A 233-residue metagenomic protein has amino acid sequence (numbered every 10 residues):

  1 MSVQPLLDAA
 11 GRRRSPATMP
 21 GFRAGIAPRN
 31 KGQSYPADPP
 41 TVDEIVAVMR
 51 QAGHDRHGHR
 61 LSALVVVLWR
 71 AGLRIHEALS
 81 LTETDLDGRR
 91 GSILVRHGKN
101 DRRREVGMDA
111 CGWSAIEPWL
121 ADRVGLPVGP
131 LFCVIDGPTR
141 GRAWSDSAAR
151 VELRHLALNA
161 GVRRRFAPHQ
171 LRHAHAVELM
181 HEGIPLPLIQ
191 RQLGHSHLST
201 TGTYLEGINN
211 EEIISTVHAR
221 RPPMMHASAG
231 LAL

Functional and structural regions predicted by a protein language model:
M1-L233: Conserved catalytic core of the tyrosine transesterase superfamily
